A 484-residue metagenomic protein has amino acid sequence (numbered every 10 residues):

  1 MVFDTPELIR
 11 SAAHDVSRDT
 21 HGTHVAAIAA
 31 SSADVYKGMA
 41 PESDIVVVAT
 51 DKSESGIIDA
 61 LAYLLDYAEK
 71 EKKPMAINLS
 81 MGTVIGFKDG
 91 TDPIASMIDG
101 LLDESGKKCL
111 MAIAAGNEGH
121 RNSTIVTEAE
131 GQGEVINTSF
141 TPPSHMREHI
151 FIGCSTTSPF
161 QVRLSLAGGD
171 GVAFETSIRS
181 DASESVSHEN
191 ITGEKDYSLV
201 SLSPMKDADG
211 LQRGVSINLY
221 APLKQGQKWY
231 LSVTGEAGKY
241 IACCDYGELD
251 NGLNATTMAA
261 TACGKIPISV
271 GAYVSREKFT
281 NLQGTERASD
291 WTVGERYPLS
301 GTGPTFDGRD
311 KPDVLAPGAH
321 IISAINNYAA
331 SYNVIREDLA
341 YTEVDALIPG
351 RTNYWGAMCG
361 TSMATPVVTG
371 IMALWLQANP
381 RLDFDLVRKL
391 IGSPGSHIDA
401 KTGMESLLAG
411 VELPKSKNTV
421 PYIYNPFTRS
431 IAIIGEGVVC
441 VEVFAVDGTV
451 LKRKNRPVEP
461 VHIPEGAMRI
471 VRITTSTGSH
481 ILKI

Functional and structural regions predicted by a protein language model:
M1-G56, K72, G106, L110 (+8 more regions): Subtilisin-like serine protease catalytic core
M1-I9, D170-G171, N190, K195 (+2 more regions): Catalytic-core environment of secreted peptidases
M1-T23, G38, G168-I241, Y328-A330 (+1 more regions): Active-site core segment of subtilase-fold serine proteases
V25-A29, A33-D34, V46-E54, A62-K73 (+5 more regions): Hydrolase catalytic cores
D59-L64, N254-A255: Alpha-helical scaffolding within the catalytic cores of extracellular/periplasmic polymer-degrading hydrolases
D66, K70, P74-T83, F87-G90 (+4 more regions): C-terminal subdomain of the subtilisin-like protease fold in secreted/lumenal serine endopeptidases
M75-E175, Q212-I325: Catalytic-core segments of hydrolase enzymes
P414-I484: C-terminal outer-membrane/trafficking sorting elements
